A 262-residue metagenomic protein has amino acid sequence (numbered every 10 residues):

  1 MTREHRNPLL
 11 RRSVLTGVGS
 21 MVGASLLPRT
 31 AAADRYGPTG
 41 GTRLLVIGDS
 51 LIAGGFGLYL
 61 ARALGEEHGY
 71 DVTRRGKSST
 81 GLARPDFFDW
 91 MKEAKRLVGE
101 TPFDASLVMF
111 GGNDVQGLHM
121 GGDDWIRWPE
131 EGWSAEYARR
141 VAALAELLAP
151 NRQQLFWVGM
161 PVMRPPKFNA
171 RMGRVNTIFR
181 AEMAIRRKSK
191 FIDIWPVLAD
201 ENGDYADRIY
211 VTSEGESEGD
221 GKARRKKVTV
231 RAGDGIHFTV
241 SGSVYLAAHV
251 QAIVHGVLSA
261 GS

Functional and structural regions predicted by a protein language model:
M1-L9, S20, A24: N-terminal secretory signal peptides
N7, L26-T42: C-terminal segment of N-terminal export signals and the immediately downstream linker at the start of the mature
T16-G17: Sec-dependent N-terminal signal peptides
G37-Y137: Conserved SGNH/GDSL esterase-like catalytic core that processes O-acyl groups on lipids and polysaccharides
W90-V240, V244, A248-L258: Alpha-helical cap/lid subdomain in secreted, periplasmic, or secretory-pathway luminal O-acyl-processing enzymes
A260-S262: Short, solvent-exposed mixed-charge patches
